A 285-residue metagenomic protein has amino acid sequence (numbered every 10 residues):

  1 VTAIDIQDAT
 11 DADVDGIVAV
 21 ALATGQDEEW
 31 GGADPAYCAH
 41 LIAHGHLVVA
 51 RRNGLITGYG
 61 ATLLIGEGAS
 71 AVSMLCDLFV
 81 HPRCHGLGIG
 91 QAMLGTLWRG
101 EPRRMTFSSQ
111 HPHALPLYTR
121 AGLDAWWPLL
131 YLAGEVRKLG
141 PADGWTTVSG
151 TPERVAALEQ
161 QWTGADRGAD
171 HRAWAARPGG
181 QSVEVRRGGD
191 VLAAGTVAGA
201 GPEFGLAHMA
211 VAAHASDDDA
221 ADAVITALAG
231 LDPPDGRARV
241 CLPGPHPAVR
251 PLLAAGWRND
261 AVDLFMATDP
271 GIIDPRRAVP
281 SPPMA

Functional and structural regions predicted by a protein language model:
I17, E29, A121-L206: Amide-forming acyltransferase catalytic core, primarily the GNAT-like/NAT-type and related acyltransferase folds
V18-A61, Q160-S182: Active-site rim helix/loop that mediates acceptor-substrate recognition in acyltransferases
V49, G54-L64, V72-F79, E184 (+1 more regions): Conserved beta-strand in the GNAT
E67, M105-F107, D124-R137, R258-G271: Conserved catalytic-core motifs of GNAT/GCN5-like acyltransferases
S73-L75, R99-P112, P233-G244: Conserved GNAT acetyl-CoA-binding A-motif
V80, H85-R99, P116-R120, D217-G230: Conserved acetyl-CoA-binding loop-helix of GNAT-fold acetyltransferases
L117-T119, L123, R250-A254: Conserved active-site tyrosine of GNAT-family acetyltransferases
A267-A285: C-terminal functional modules
